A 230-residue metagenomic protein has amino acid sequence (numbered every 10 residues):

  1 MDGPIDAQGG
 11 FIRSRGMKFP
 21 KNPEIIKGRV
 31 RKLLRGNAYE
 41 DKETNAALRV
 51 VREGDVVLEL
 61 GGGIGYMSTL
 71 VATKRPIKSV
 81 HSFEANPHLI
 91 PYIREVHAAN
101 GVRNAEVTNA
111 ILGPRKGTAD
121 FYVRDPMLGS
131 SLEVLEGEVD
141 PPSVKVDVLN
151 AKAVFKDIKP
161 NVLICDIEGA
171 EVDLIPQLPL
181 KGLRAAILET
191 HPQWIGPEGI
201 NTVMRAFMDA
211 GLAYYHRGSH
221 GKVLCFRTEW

Functional and structural regions predicted by a protein language model:
M1-W230: Phosphate/nucleotide-binding beta-alpha loop and adjacent structural elements of enzyme active sites
